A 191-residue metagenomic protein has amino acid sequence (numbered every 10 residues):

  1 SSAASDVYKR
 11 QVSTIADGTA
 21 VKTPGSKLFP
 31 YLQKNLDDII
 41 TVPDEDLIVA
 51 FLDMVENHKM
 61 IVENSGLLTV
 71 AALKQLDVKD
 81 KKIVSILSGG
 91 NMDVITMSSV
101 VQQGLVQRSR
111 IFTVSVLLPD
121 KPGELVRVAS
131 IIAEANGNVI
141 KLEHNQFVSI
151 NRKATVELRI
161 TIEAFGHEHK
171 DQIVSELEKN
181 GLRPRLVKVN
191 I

Functional and structural regions predicted by a protein language model:
S1-Y8: Short, small-residue-biased leader/transition segments that mark boundaries at the very start of proteins
V12: C-terminal reverse transcriptase regions that engage the nucleic-acid substrate
I15, T19, T23, E45-L47 (+5 more regions): Glycine-rich beta-alpha junction loops
A20, I40, T113-L117: Short, well-ordered beta-strand elements within core beta-sheets of diverse protein domains
G25-K81: Active-site-adjacent helical/loop segments in soluble small-molecule enzymes
K74-Q102: Catalytic phosphate/nucleotide-handling subdomain of diverse soluble enzymes
V94-I191: A conserved regulatory-domain signal marking ACT and ACT-like small-molecule sensing domains and adjacent regulatory
